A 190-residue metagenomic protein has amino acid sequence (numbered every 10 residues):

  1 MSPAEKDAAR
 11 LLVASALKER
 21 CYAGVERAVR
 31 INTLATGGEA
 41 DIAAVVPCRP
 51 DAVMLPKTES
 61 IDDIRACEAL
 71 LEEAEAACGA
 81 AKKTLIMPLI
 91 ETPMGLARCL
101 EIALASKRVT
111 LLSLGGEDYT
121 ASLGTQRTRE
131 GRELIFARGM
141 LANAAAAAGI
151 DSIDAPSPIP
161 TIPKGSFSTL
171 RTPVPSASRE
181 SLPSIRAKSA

Functional and structural regions predicted by a protein language model:
M1-A190: Expand to "…catalyze enediolate/carbanion chemistry for C-C bond making/breaking, isomerization, decarboxylation
